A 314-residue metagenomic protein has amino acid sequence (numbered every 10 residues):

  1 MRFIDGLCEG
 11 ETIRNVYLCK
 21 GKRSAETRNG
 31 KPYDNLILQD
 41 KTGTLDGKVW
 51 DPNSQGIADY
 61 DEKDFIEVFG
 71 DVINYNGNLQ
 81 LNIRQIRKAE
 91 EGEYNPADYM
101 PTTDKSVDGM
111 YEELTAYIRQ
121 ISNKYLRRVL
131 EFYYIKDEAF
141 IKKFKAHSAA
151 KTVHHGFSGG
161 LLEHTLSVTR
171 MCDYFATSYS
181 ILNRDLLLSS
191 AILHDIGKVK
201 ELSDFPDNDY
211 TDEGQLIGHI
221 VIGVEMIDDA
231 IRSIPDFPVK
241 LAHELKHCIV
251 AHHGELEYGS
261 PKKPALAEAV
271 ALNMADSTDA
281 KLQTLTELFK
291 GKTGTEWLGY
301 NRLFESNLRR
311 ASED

Functional and structural regions predicted by a protein language model:
M1-I13: OB-fold nucleic-acid-binding modules
Y17, K63, V168, I249 (+1 more regions): Divalent metal-coordination and catalytic microenvironments
K22-P32, G43-D46, P52-D98: OB-fold single-stranded nucleic acid-binding module
N35-D40, D204: Short, acidic/hydrophobic/Gly-rich beta-strand patch recurrent on exposed beta strands that often constitutes part
E93-Q215, E255: Acidic/His-rich, divalent-metal-binding segments that scaffold phosphate/diphosphate chemistry
T152-H154, E163-H164, Y174-K292: Divalent metal-dependent catalytic cores for phosphoryl transfer on phosphate-bearing substrates
N273, K290-D314: N-terminal intrinsically disordered, cationic/polar leader segments that include organellar targeting peptides
